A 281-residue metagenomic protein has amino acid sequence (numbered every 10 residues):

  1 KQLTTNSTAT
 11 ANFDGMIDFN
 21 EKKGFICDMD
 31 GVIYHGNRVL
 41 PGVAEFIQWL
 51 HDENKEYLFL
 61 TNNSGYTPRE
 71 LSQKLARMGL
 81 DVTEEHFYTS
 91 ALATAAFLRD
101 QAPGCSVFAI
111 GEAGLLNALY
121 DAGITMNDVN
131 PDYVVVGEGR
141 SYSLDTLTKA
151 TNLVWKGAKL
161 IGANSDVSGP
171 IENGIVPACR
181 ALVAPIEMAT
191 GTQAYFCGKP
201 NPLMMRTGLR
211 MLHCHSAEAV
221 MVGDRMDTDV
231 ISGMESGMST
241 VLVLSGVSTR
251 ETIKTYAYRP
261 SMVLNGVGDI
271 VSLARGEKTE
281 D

Functional and structural regions predicted by a protein language model:
Q2-K55, S64-Y88, A95-D281: Asp-based, Mg2+/Mn2+-dependent phosphohydrolase catalytic module
